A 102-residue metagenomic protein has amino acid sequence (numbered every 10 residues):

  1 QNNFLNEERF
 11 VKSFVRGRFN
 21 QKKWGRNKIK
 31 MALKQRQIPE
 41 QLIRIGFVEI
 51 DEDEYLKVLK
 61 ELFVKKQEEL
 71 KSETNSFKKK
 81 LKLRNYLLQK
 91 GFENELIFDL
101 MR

Functional and structural regions predicted by a protein language model:
Q1-R102: An alpha-helical, amphipathic repeat domain used for nucleic-acid recognition, typified by the mTERF helical solenoid
